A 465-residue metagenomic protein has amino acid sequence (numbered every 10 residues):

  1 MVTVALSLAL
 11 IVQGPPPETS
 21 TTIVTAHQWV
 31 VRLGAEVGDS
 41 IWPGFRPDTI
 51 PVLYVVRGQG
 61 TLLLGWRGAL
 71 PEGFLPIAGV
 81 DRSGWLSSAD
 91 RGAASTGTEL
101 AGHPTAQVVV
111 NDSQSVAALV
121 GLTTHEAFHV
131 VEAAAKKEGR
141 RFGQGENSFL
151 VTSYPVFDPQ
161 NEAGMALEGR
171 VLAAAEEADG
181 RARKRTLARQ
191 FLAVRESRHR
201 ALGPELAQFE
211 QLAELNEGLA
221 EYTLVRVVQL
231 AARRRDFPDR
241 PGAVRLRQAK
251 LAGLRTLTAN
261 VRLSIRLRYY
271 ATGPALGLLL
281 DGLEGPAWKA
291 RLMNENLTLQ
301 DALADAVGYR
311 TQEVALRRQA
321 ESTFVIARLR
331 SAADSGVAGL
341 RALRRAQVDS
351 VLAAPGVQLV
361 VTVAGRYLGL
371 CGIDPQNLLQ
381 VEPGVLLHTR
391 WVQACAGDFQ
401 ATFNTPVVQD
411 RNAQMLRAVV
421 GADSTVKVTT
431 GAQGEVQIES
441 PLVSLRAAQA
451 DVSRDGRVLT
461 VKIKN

Functional and structural regions predicted by a protein language model:
T3-E18: Bacterial Sec-dependent signal peptides at the C-terminal "C-region" and cleavage site
G14-V80, T105, A220, H388-T389 (+1 more regions): N-terminal mature-domain "stem" immediately C-terminal to a signal peptide or N-terminal signal-anchor/transmembrane
S20, V24, S113-L122, A182-R185 (+2 more regions): Soluble non-cytosolic domains of exported or imported proteins
V24-A35, N260, Y270-T272, D281-N465: Non-catalytic terminal regions of proteins
L70, A134-L202, L206, E210-D236 (+2 more regions): Post-HExxH zinc-binding segment in Zn-dependent metallohydrolases
L70-A117, T123, A127: Active-site scaffold of zinc-dependent metalloenzymes
G121-A134, E221: Active-site recognition of the HExxH zinc-binding catalytic motif
P204-R234, A243-Q312: Active-site-proximal alpha-helical
